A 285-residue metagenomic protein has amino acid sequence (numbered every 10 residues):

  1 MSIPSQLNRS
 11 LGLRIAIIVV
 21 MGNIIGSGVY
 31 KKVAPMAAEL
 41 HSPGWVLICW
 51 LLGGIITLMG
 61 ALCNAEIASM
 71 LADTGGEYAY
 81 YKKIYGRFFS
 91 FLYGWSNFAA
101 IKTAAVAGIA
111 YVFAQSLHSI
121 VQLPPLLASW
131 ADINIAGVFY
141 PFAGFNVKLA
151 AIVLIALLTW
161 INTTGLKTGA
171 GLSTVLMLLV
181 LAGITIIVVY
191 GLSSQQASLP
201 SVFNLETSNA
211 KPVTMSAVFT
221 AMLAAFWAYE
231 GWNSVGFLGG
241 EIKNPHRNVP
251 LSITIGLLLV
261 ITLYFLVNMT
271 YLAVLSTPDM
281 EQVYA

Functional and structural regions predicted by a protein language model:
M1-G44, T57-L62, D73-T74: Membrane-interface "cap" regions at the ends of multi-pass membrane proteins
S2-N8, P43-L47, P125-N146, T174-A285: Helix-loop-helix junctions that connect adjacent transmembrane segments in multi-pass membrane transporters
S10-V20, I48, G86-A99, A150-L154 (+1 more regions): Select transmembrane alpha-helical segments in multipass membrane proteins
M21, I25, I48, L52-I56 (+5 more regions): Lipid-exposed faces of alpha-helical membrane segments in multi-pass integral membrane proteins
P35-E39, W50, T57-I155, W160: Hydrophobic transmembrane alpha-helices that form the core helical bundles of multi-pass secondary transporters
A65, I109-V112, S116-L123, T163-L166 (+2 more regions): Transmembrane helix-loop junctions and nearby membrane-interface residues
S69, G76-K83, S90, G94 (+2 more regions): Short amphipathic alpha-helical coupling elements at transmembrane boundaries
